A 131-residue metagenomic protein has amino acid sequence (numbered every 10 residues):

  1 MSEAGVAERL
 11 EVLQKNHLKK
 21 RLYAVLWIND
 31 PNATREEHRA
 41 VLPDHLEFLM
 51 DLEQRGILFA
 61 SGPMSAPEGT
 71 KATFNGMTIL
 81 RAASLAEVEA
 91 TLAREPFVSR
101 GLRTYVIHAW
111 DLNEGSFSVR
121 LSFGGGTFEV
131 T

Functional and structural regions predicted by a protein language model:
M1-T131: Conserved, structured core segments of small domains
